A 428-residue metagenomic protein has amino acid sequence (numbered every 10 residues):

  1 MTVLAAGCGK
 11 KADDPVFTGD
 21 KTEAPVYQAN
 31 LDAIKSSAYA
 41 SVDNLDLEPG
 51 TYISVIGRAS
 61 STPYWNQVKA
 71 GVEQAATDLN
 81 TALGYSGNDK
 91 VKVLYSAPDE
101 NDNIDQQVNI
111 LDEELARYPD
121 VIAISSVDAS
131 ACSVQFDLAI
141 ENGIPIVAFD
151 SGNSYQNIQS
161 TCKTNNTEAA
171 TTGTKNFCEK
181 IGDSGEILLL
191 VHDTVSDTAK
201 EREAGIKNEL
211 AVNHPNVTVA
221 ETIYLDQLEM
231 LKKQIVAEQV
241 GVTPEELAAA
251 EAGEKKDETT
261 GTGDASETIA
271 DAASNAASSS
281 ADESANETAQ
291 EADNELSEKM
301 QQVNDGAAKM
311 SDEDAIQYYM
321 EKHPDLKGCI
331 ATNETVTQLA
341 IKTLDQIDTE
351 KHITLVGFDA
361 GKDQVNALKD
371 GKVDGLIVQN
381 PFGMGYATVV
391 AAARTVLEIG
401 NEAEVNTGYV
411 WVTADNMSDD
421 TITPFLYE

Functional and structural regions predicted by a protein language model:
C8-E428: A residue-level marker of the well-folded mature domains of exported/periplasmic proteins
